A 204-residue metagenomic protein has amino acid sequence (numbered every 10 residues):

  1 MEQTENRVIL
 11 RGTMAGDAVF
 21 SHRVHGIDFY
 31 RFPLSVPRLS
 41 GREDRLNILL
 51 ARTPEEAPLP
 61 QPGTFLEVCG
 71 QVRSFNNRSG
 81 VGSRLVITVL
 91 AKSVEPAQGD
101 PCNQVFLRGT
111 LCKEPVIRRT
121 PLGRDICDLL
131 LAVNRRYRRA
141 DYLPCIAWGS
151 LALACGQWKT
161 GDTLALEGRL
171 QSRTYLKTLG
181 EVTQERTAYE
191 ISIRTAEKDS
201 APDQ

Functional and structural regions predicted by a protein language model:
M1-Q204: Single-stranded nucleic acid-binding surfaces, predominantly the OB-fold ssDNA-binding core
